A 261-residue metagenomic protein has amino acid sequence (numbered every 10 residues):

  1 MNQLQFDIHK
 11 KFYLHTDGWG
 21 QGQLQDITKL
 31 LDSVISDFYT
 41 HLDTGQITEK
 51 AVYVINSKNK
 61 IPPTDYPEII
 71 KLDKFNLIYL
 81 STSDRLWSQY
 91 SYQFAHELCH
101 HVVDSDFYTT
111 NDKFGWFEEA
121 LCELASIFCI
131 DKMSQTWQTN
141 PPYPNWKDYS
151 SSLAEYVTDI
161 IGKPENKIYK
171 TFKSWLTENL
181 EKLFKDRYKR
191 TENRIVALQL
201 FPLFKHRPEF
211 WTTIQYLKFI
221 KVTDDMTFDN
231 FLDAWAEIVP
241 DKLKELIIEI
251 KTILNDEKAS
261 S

Functional and structural regions predicted by a protein language model:
M1-L4, G162-S261: Pan-zinc metallopeptidase signature
D7-R85, L254-S261: Auxiliary, metal-adjacent structural segments of Zn-dependent hydrolase domains
I27, L31, S91, F114 (+2 more regions): Hydrophobic (often cysteine-bearing) scaffold residues that line and stabilize catalytic clefts of nucleotide/cofactor
S36-D43, V103, S126-S134, K205: Sec-exported extracytoplasmic/periplasmic mature domains
T44-V54, Y108-K113, M133-P144, T212-L217: Surface-exposed patches in mature extracellular/periplasmic domains of secreted proteins
N76-F94, F107-F114: Short pre-active-site segment immediately N-terminal to the catalytic Zn-binding motif
S91-Y108, E119, E123, I127: Active-site recognition of the HExxH zinc-binding catalytic motif
K113-K163: Post-HExxH zinc-binding segment in Zn-dependent metallohydrolases
